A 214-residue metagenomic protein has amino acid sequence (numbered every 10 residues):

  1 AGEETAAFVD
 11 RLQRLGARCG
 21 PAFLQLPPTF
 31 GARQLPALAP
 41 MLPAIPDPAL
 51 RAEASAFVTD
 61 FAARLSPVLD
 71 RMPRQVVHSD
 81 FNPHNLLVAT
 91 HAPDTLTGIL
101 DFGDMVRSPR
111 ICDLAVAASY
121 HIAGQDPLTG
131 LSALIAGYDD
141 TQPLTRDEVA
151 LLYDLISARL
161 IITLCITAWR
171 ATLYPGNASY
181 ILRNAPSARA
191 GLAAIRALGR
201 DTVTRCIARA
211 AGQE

Functional and structural regions predicted by a protein language model:
A1-A44, A52, A56: Residues lining hydrophobic/aromatic ligand-binding pockets adjacent to catalytic sites
A32, A49, D147: Conserved ATP-binding subdomain of kinase catalytic cores across diverse folds
A39-S79, A89-H91, P143: An alpha-helical support segment within catalytic cores of ATP-dependent transferases
L42-I45, A49, I166-E214: ATP/Mg2+ or Mg2+-diphosphate-binding catalytic cores that bind nucleotide phosphates or diphosphates via glycine-rich
N85-D113: Catalytic activation segment of kinase domains across protein kinase-like and atypical kinase folds
I111-P143, S157-P175: Active-site activation/catalytic loop segments of kinase-like enzymes and analogous catalytic loops in related
R146-I156: All-alpha amphipathic helical-bundle segments outside canonical DNA-binding/catalytic cores that form hydrophobic
